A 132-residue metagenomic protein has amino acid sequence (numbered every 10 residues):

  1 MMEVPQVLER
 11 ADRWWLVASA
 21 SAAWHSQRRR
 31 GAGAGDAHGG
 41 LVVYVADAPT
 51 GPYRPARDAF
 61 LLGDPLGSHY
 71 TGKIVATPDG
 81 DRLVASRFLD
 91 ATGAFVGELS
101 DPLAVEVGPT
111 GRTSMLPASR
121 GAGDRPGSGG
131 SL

Functional and structural regions predicted by a protein language model:
M1-L132: Carbohydrate-active catalytic/glycan-binding domains of CAZyme proteins, especially the secreted or lumenal ectodomains
